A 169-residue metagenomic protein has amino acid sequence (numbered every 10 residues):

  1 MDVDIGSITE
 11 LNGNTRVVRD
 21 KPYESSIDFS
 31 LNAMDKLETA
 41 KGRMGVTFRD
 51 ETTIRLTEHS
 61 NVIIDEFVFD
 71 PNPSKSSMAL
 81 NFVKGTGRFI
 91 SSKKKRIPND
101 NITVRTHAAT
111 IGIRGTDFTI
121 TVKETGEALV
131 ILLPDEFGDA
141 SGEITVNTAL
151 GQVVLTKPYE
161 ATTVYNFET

Functional and structural regions predicted by a protein language model:
M1-K41, F48-G151, K157-A161: Flexible, surface-exposed loop/linker segments and immediately adjacent secondary-structure boundaries
E51, F167-T169: Solvent-exposed adhesion/ligand-recognition segments of exported proteins
